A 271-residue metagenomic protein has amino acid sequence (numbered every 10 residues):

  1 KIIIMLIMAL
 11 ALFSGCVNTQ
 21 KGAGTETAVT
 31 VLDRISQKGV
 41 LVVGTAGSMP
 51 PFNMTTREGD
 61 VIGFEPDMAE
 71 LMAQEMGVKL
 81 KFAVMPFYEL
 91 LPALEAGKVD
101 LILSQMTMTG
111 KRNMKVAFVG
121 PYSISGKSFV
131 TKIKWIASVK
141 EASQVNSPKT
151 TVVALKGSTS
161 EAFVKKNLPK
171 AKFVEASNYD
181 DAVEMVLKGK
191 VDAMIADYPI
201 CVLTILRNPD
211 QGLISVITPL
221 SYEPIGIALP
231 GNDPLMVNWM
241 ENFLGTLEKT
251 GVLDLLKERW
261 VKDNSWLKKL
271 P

Functional and structural regions predicted by a protein language model:
N18-E26, T159-A176, S215-V216, L244-P271: Ligand-binding clefts/hinges and TM-proximal coupling segments of bilobed small-molecule sensing domains
G24-Q105, M114: Extracytoplasmic small-molecule ligand-binding "clamshell" domains of the periplasmic binding protein/Venus flytrap
K38-T45, A142-G157: Short loop->beta-strand "edge-of-pocket" segments that line small-molecule binding or catalytic clefts across diverse
L41-V42, G77-K79, M85, A96-S104 (+5 more regions): Alpha-to-beta junction loops
P66, K81-P92, V139, V174-K188 (+1 more regions): Short helix-initiation/N-cap motifs at beta->coil->alpha
Y88-P92, M106-M114, A162-K166, L187-S221: A ligand-binding cleft/hinge motif common to bilobed small-molecule-binding domains
V119, K132-T150: Flexible hinge/capping segments at coil-to-helix
I124-T131, Y198, V202-G245, D263-P271: Periplasmic-binding protein-like
